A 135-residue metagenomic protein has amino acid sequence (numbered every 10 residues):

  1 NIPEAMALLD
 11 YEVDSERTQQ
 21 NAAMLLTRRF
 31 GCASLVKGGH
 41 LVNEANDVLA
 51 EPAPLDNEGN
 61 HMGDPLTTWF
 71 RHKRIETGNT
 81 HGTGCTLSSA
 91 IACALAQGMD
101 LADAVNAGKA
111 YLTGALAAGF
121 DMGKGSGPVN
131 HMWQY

Functional and structural regions predicted by a protein language model:
N1-T67: Conserved phosphate/ATP/ADP-binding segment of small-molecule kinases
E4, G39-V42, K73-E76, K109-L112: Glycine-rich beta-alpha junction loops
A7, N79-L101: Short, small-residue alpha-helix embedded
Q19-T27, T68, D100-A115: Short, well-structured alpha-helical segments that form the helix of a local strand-helix-strand
V36-K37, T80-G82, A96, D121-G125: Short glycine/serine/threonine-biased micro-segments
H40-L41, G84-T86, A90, G125-G127: Gly/Ser/Thr-rich beta-alpha loop segments that engage phosphate groups in nucleotides
L66-G82: Short pre-catalytic strand/loop immediately N-terminal to key active-site residues, enriched for Gly-Thr
A102-Y135: Charged C-terminal helix
